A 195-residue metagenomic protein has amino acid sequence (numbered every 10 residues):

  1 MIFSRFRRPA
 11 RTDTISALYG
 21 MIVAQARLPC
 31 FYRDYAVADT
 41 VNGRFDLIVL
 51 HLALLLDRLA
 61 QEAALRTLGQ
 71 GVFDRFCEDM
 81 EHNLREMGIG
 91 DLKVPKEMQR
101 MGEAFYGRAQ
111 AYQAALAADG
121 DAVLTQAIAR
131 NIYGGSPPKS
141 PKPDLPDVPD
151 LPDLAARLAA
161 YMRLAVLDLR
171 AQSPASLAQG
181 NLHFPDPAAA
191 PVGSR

Functional and structural regions predicted by a protein language model:
M1-R195: Surface/interface-facing alpha-helical segments and adjacent flexible terminal/loop regions used for partner/assembly
